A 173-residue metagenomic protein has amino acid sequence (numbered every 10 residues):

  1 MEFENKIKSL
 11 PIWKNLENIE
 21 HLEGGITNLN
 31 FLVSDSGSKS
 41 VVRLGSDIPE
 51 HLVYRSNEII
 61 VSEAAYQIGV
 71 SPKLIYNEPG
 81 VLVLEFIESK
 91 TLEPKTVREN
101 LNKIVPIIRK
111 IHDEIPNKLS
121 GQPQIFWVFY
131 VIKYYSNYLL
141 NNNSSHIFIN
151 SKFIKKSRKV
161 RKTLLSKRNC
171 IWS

Functional and structural regions predicted by a protein language model:
M1-K14, P116-S173: An alpha-helical support segment within catalytic cores of ATP-dependent transferases
K6, E17, T27, I59-I60 (+2 more regions): A generic local structural motif
K14-L22: Short secondary-structure junctions
H21-W127, V131, S144: ATP-binding pocket architecture of kinase catalytic cores
